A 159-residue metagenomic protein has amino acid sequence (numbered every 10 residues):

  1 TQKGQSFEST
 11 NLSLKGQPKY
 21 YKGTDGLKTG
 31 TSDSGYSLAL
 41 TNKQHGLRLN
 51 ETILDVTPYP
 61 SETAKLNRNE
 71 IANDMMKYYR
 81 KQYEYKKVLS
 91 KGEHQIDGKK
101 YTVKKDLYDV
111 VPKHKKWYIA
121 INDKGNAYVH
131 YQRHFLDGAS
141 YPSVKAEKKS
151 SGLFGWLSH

Functional and structural regions predicted by a protein language model:
T1-H159: Domain-terminus/edge residues, biased toward the C-terminal soluble/receptor-binding domains of extracytoplasmic
